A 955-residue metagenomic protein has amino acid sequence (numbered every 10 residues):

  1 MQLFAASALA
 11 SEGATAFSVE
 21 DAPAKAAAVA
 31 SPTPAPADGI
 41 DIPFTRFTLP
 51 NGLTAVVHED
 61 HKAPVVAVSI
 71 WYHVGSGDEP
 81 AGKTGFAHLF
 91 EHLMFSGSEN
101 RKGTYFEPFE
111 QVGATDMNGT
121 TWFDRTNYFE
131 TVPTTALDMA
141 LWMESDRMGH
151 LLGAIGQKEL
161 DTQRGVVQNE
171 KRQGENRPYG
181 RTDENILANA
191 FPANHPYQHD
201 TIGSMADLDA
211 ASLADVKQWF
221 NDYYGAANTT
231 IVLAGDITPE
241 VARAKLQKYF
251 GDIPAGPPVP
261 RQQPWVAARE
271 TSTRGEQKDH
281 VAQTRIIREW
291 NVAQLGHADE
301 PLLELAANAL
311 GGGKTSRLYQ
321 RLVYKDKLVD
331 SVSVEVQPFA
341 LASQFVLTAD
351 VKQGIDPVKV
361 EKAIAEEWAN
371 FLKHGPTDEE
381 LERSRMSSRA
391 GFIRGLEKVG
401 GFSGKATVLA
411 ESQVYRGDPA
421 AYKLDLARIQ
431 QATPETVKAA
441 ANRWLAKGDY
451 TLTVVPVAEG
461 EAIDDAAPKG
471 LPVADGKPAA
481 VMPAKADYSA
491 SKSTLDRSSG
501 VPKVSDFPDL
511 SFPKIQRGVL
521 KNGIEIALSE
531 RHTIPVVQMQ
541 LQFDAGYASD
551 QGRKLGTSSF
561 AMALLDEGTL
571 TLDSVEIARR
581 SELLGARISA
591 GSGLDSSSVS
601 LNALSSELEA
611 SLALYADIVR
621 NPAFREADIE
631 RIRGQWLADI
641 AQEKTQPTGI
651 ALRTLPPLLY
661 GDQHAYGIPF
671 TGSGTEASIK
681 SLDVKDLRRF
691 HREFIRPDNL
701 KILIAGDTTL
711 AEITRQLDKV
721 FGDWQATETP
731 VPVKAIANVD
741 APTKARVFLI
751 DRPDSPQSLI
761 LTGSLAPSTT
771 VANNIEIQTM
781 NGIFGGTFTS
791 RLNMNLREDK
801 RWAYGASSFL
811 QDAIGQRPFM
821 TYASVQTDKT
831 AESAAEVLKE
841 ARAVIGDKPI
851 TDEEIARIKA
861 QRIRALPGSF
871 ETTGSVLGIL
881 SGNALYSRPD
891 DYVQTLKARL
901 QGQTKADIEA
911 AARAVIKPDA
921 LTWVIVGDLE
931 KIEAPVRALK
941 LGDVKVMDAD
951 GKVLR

Functional and structural regions predicted by a protein language model:
M1-A8: Bacterial N-terminal signal peptides
A10-V56, T238-K278, T284-R285, E289 (+9 more regions): Proteolytic maturation boundary segments
V56-H58, A63-A81, G85-L89, G103-H150 (+19 more regions): M16 family metallopeptidases and their MPP-like homologs
L93-N100, T104: Metal-associated gating/positioning segment near the N- to mid-region
S145-I155, Y249-P257, A365-P376, D617-F624 (+3 more regions): A common structural junction motif
Q157, R164, K217-Y249, D449 (+5 more regions): Non-catalytic, conformational "gating/processing" segments within enzyme and secreted inhibitor domains
V166-G174, W265-Q277, R385-L396, A603 (+3 more regions): Short, conserved secondary-structure transition motifs
D207-V216, I679-L682, L687: Alpha-helical scaffold elements lining the catalytic groove of polysaccharide deacetylases
